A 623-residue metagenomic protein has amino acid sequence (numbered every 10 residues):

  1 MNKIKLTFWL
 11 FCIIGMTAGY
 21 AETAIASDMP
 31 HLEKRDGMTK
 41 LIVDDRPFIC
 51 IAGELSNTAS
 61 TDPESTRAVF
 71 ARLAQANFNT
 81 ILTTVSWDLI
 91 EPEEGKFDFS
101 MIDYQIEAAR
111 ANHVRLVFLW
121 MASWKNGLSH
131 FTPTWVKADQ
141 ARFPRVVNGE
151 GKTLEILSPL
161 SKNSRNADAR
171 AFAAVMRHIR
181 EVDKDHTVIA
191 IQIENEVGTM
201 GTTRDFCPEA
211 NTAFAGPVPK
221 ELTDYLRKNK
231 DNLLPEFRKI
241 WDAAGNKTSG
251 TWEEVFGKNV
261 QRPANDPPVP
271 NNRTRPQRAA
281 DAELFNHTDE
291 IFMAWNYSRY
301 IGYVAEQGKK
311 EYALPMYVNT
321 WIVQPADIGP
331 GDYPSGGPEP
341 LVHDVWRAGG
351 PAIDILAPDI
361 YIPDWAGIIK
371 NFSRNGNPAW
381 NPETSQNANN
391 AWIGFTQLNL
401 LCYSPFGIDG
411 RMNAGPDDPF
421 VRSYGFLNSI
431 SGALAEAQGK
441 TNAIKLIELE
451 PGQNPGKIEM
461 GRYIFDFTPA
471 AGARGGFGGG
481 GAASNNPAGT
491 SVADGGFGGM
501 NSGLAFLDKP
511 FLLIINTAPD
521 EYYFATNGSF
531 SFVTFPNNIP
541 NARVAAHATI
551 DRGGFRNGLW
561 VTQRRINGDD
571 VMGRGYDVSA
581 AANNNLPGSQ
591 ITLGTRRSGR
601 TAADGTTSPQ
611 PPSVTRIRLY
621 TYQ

Functional and structural regions predicted by a protein language model:
T7-G19: Bacterial N-terminal signal peptides
T23-N79: N-terminal carbohydrate-binding accessory modules
A59-Q75, P334-G349, W365-I368, A391: Short, acidic/polar
S65-Q140, Y297-E311: Aromatic-lined substrate-binding rim segments of carbohydrate-active enzymes
V114, I301-L314, L341-G439: Catalytic-core region of carbohydrate-active enzymes that cleave or remodel glycosidic bonds
A141-H343: Polysaccharide-binding and catalytic clefts of secreted carbohydrate-active enzymes
I393-P540, G554: Aromatic- and carboxylate-lined catalytic core of secreted/periplasmic carbohydrate-active enzymes
A473-G503, Y522-Q623: C-terminal beta-sandwich/jelly-roll accessory domains of carbohydrate-active enzymes
